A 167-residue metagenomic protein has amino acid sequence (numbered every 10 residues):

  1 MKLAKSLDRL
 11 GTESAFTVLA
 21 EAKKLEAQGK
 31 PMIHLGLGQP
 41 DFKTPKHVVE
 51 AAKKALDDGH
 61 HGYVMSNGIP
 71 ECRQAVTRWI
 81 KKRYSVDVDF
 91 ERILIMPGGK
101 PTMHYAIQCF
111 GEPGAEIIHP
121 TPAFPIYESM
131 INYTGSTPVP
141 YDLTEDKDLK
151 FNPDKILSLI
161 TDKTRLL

Functional and structural regions predicted by a protein language model:
K2-P97, Y105: N-terminal small-domain helix-loop-helix segment of the aminotransferase-like
H60-L166: Conserved core of the PLP fold type I
